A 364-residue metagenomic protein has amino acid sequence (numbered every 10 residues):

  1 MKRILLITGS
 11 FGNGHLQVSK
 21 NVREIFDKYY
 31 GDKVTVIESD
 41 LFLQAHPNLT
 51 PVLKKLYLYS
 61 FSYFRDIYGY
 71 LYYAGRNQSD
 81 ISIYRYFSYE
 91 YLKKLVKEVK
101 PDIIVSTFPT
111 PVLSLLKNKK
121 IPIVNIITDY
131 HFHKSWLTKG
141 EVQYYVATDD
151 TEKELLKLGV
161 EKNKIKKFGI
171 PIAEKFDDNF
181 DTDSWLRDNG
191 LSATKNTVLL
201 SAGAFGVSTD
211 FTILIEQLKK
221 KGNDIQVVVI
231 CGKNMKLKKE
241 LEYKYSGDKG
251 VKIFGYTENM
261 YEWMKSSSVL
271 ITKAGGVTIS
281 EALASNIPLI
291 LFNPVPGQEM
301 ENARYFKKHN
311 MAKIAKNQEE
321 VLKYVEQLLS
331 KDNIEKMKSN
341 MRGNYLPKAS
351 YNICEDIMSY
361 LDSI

Functional and structural regions predicted by a protein language model:
N21-K93: Conserved N-terminal ligand/cofactor-binding loop architecture of enzyme catalytic domains
Y70-G159, K167: Active-site and donor-binding regions of nucleotide-sugar-utilizing enzymes
V142-A204: A nucleotide-sugar donor-handling region in carbohydrate enzymes
S192-S266: Donor-nucleotide binding loops and adjacent catalytic segments primarily of GT-B fold Leloir glycosyltransferases
K265-G275: Acidic donor-binding loop of glycosyltransferase active sites
K307-N333: C-terminal "capping" alpha-helix adjacent to the active site of nucleotide-linked donor transferases in cell-envelope
N333-P347: A short, well-ordered alpha-helix in the C-terminal region of glycosyltransferases
L346-I364: C-terminal alpha-helical cap of glycosyltransferases
